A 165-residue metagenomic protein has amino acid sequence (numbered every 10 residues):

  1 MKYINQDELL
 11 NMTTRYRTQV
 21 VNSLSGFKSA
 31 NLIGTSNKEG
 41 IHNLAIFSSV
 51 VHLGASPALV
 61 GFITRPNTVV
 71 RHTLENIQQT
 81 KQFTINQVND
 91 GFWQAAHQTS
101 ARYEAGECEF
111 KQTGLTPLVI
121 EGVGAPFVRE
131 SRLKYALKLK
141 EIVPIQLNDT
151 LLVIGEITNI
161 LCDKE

Functional and structural regions predicted by a protein language model:
M1-N43, V51-E165: Active-site-proximal mixed secondary-structure blocks
